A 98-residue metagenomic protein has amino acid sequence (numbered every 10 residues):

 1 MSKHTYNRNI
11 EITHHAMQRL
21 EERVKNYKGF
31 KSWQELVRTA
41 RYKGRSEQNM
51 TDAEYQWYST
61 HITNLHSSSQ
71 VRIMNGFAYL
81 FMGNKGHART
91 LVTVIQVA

Functional and structural regions predicted by a protein language model:
M1-A98: Ribonuclease/tRNase effector modules and their secretory precursors
